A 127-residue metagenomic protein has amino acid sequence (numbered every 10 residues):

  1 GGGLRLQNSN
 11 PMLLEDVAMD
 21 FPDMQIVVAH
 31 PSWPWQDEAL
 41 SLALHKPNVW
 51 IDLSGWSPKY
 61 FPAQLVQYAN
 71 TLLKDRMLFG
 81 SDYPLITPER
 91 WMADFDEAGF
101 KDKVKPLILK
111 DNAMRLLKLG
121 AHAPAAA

Functional and structural regions predicted by a protein language model:
G1-L78, A123-A127: Catalytic pocket-lining loop regions of alpha/beta-barrel enzymes, especially the amidohydrolase/enolase/GH5 lineages
W33, P84-L85: Short glycine-enriched loops at secondary-structure junctions
P58, Y83-P84: Short, flexible micro-motifs
L73-L78, I86-A127: Mid-to-C-terminal alpha-helical segments outside catalytic/metal-binding sites
